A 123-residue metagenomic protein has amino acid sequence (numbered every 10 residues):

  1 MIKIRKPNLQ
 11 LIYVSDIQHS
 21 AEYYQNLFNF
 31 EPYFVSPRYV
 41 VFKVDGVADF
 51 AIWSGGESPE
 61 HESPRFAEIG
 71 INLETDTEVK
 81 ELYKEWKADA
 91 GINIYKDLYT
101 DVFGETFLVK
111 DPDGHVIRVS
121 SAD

Functional and structural regions predicted by a protein language model:
M1-A21, I69-I71, D123: N-terminal beta-strand motif that seeds the catalytic metal site of vicinal oxygen chelate
K3-K6, E62-F66, T100-D101: Short glycine-enriched loop/turn motifs at secondary-structure junctions
L11-D49, S54: Core segments of cupin and vicinal oxygen chelate
D16-I17, G70-V116: Vicinal oxygen chelate
F34, S54-S58, T100, A122-D123: Acetyl-CoA-dependent GNAT
F42-G46, V109-P112, A122: Active-site beta-strand termini and strand-to-loop segments that position acidic
V47-A51, H61, G114-V116: Short, charged/polar, Gly/Pro-enriched secondary-structure boundary elements
F50-S54, L108, I117-S120: Conserved beta-strand in the GNAT
